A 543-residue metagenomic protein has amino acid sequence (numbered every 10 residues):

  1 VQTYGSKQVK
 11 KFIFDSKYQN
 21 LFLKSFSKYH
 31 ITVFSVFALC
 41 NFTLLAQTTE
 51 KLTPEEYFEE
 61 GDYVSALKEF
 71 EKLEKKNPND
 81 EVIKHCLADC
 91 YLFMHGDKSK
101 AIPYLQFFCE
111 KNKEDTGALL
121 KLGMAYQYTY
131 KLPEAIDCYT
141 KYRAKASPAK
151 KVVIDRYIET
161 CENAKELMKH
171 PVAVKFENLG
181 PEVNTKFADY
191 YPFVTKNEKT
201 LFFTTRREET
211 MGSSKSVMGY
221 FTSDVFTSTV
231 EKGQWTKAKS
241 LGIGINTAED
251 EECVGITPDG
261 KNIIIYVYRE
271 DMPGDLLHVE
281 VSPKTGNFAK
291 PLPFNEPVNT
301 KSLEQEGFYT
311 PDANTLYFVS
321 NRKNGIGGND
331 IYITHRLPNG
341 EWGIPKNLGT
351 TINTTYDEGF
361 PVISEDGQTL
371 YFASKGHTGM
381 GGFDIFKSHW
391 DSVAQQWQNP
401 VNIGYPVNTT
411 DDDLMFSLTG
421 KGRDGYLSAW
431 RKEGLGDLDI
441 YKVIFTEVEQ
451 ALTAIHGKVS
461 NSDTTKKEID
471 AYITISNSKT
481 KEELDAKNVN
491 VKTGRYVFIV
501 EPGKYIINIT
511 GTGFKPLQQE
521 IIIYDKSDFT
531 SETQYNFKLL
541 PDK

Functional and structural regions predicted by a protein language model:
L44-V82: N-terminal leader/linker segments that initiate helical-solenoid repeat arrays
E55, D89-C90, M124: Residue-level recognition of tetratricopeptide repeat
E60, M94-H95, T129: Structural motif corresponding to the intra-repeat A-B loop/turn of tetratricopeptide repeats
A66, K100-A101, A135: Single-residue signature of alpha-solenoid repeat helices
K72-L73, F107-F108, K141-Y142: Canonical positions in the second alpha-helix
K121-M124, Y128-K458, S462-Y472, K479-E482 (+2 more regions): Short, conserved micro-motifs composed of acidic
